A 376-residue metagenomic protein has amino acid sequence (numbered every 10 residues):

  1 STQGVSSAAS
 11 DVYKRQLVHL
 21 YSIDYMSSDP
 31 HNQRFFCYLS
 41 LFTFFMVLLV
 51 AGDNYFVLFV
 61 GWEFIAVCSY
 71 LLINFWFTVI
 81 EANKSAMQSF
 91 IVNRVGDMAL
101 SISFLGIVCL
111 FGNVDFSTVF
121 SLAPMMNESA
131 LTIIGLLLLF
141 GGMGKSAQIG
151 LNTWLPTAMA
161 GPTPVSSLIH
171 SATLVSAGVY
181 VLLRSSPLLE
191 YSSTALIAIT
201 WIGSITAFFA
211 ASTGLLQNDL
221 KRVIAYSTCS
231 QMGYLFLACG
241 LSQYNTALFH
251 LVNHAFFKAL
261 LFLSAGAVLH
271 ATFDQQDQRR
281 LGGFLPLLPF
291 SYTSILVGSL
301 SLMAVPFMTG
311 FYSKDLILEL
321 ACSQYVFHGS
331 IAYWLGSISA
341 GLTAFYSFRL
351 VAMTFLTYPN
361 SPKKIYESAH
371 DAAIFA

Functional and structural regions predicted by a protein language model:
S1-A9, Y13: Single conserved hydrophobic/aromatic residue that forms the stacking wall/gate of nucleotide- or nucleobase-binding
R15-G61, V67-A376: Hydrophobic transmembrane alpha-helices and their helix-loop junctions in integral membrane proteins
